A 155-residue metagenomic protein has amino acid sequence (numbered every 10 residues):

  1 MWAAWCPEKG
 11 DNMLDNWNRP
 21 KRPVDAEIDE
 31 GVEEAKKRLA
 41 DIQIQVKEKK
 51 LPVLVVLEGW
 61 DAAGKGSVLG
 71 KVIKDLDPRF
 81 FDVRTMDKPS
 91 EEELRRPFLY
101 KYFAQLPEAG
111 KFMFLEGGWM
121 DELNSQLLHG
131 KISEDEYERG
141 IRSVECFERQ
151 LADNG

Functional and structural regions predicted by a protein language model:
W2-G155: Glycine-rich phosphate-binding loop of ATP-dependent small-molecule kinases
